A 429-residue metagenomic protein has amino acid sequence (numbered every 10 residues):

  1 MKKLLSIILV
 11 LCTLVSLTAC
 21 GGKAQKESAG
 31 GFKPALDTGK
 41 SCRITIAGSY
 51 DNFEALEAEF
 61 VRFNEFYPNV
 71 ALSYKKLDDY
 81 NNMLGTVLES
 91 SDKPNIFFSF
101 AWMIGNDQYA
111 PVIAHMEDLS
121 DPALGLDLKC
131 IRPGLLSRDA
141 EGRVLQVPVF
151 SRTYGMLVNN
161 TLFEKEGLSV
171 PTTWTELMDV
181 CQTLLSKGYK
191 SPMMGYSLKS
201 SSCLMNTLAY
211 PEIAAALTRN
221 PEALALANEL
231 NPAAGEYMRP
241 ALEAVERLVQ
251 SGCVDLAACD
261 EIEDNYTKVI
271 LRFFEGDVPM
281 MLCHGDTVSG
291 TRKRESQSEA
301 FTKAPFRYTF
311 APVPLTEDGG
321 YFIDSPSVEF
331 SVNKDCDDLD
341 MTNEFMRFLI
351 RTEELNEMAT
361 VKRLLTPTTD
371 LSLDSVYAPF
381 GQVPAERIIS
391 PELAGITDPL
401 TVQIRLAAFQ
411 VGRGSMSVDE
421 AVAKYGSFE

Functional and structural regions predicted by a protein language model:
G30-K33, A101-Y154, M178, P305-A311: Hinge/lid segment of periplasmic solute-binding proteins
G39-D51, V70-K75, I96, L145: Short, well-ordered beta-strand elements
R62-C130, T161-T172, I270-R272, P279-M280 (+1 more regions): Extracytoplasmic "Venus flytrap"/periplasmic binding protein-like
E65, A71-S73, E89, R143 (+2 more regions): Extracytoplasmic/periplasmic substrate-recognition and gating elements
E117-C130, L198, A215-P240, E295-K303 (+1 more regions): Short, solvent-exposed loop/beta-turn-alpha elements that line the ligand-binding surface or hinge of extracytoplasmic
L145, Y154, M178-L230: Extracytoplasmic/periplasmic solute-binding protein
L226-D260: Glycine-centered hinge/linker elements that transmit conformational signals in sensory and ligand-binding systems
Y308-P312, E357-Q410: Long, aromatic- and glycine/proline-rich binding clefts that accommodate carbohydrate-like moieties
